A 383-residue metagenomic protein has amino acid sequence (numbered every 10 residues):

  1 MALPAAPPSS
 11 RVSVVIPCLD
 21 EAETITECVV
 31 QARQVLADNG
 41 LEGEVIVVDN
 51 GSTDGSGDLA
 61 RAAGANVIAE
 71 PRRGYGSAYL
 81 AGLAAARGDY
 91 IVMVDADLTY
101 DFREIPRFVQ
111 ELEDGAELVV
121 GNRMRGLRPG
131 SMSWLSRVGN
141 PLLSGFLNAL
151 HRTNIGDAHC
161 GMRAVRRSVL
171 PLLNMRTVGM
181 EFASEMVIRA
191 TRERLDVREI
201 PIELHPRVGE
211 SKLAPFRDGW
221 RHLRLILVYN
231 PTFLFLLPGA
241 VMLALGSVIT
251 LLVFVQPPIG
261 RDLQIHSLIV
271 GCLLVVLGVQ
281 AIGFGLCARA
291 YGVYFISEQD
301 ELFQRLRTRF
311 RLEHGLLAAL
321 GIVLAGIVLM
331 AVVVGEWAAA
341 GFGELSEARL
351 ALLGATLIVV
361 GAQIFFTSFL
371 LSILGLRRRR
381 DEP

Functional and structural regions predicted by a protein language model:
M1-Q34, L41: N-proximal low-complexity "stem/linker" segments adjacent to membrane-targeting elements
M1-S10, R152, M175-P383: Hydrophobic helical membrane-anchoring modules
E21-T24, S52, Y75, D101: Donor nucleotide-sugar binding loop of glycosyltransferases
C28, R33, N39-G51, G361: Short beta-strand/loop segment that forms part of the nucleotide-sugar
L41-I46, G57-A85: Conserved donor nucleotide-binding strand/loop of the catalytic core
D49-G57, L98: A conserved acidic beta->alpha catalytic loop
E70-A85, Y90, F102-M180, P206-L223 (+1 more regions): Acceptor/aglycone-binding surface of glycosyltransferases and processive sugar-polymer synthases
